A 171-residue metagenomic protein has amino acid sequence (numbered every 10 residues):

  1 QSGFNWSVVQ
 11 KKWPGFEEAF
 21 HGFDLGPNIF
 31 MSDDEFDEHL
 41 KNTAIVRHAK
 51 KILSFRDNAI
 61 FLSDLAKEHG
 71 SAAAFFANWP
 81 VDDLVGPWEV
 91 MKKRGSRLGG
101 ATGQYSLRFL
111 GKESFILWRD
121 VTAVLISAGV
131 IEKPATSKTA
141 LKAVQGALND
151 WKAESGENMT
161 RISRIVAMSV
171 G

Functional and structural regions predicted by a protein language model:
Q1-F23: A positively charged, amphipathic N-terminal helix/segment that binds anionic biomolecules
N5, K12, K51, L117 (+2 more regions): Hydrophobic (often cysteine-bearing) scaffold residues that line and stabilize catalytic clefts of nucleotide/cofactor
S7-V8, K50-L53, T160: Short, solvent-exposed positions on alpha-helices
W13-E17, R56-S63, Q145, N149 (+1 more regions): Short, amphipathic alpha-helical segments that act as regulatory/interfacial helices in nucleotide-processing proteins
G15-A19, E38, V46, K112-E113 (+1 more regions): A short structural micro-motif
H21-R97: Alpha-helical ds-nucleic-acid-binding substructure associated with the helix-hairpin-helix region of base-excision DNA
F76-G171: C-terminal accessory module of base-excision DNA glycosylases/AP lyases that mediates lesion recognition and DNA
